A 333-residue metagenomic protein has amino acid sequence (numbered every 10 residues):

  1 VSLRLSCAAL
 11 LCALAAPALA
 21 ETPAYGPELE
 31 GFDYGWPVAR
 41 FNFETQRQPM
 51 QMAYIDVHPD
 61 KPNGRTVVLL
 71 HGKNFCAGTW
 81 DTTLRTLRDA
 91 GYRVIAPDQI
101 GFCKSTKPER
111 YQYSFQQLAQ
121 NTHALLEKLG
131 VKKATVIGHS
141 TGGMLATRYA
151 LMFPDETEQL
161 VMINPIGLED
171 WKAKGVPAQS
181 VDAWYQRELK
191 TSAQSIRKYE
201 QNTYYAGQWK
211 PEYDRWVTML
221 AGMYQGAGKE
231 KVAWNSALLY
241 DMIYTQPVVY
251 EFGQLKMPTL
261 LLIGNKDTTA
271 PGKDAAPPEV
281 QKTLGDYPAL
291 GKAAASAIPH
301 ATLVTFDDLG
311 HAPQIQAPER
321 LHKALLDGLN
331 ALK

Functional and structural regions predicted by a protein language model:
A15-P17: N-terminal signal peptide c-region/cleavage motif recognized by signal peptidases
P27-V57: N-terminal cap/lid segment of alpha/beta-hydrolase-fold proteins
E44-Q48, I55-K61, Q99-I137, T141: Active-site loop/oxyanion-hole signature of alpha/beta-hydrolase fold enzymes
Q46, M50-K104: Conserved HGGG/HGGXW glycine-rich cap/lid loop of the alpha/beta-hydrolase fold
T147, L151, E158-T191: Flexible "cap/lid" loop of the alpha/beta hydrolase fold
T191-G253: Conserved alpha/beta-hydrolase catalytic His-Asp/Glu region
Q225-S296: Conserved serine/cysteine hydrolase catalytic core
P288-K333: Catalytic active-site module of serine/aspartate enzymes centered on a nucleophile-bearing elbow/loop
